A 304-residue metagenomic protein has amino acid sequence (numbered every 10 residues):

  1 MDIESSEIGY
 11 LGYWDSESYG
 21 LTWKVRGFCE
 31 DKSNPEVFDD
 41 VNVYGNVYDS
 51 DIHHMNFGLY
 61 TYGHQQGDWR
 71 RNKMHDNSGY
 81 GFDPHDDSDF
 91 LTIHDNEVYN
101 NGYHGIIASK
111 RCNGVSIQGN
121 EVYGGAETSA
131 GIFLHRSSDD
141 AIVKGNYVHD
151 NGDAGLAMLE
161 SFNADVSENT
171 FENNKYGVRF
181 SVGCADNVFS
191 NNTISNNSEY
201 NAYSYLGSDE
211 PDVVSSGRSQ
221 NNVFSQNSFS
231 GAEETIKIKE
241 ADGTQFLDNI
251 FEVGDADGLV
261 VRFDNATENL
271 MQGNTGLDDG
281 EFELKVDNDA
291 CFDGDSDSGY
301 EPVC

Functional and structural regions predicted by a protein language model:
M1-H94, Y99-N100: Right-handed parallel beta-helix
M1-W23, N113-Y123, D186-L206, G243 (+1 more regions): Conserved long hydrophobic alpha-helices within structured protein cores
I3, N42, V47, H64-Q65 (+23 more regions): Parallel beta-helix/beta-solenoid
G12-G20, M55-G63, S78-D86, G102-R111 (+8 more regions): Short glycine/acidic-rich loop motifs that flank beta-strands on beta-rich extracellular proteins
F28-E30, A290-F292, V303: Sequence contexts marking disulfide-bonded cysteines in secreted/extracellular proteins
E30-D39, Y205-R218: Intrinsically disordered, low-complexity Ser/Thr- and acidic-rich flexible linkers and loops, especially at boundaries
P35, G217, V253, G273-D279: Extracytoplasmic low-complexity repetitive segments enriched in small/polar residues
